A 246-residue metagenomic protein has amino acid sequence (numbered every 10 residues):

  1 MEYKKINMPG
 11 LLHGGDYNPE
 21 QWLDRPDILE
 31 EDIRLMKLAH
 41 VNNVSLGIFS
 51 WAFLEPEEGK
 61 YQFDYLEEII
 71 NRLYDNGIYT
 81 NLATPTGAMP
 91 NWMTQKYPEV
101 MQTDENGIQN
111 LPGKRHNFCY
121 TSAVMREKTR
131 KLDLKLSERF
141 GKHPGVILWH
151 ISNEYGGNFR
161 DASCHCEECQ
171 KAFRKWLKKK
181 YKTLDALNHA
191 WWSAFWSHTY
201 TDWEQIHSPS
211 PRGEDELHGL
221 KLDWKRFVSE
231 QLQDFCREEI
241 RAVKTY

Functional and structural regions predicted by a protein language model:
M1, E31-H40, W203-S208: Conserved oxyanion/phosphate-binding beta-strand-loop segments in alpha/beta enzyme cores
Y3-R25: Boundary/entry segment of secreted carbohydrate-active catalytic domains
M8-H13, H40-N42, Y74-T80, K142-I147: Short, well-ordered coil/turn segments that N-cap beta-strands
P19-Q21, S50, T86-A88, N153-Y155: Active-site-proximal loop/turn and secondary-structure-junction residues that shape catalytic pockets, frequently
L29-N110, D133-S137, C236-Y246: Aromatic-lined substrate-binding rim segments of carbohydrate-active enzymes
N110-Y246: Polysaccharide-binding and catalytic clefts of secreted carbohydrate-active enzymes
